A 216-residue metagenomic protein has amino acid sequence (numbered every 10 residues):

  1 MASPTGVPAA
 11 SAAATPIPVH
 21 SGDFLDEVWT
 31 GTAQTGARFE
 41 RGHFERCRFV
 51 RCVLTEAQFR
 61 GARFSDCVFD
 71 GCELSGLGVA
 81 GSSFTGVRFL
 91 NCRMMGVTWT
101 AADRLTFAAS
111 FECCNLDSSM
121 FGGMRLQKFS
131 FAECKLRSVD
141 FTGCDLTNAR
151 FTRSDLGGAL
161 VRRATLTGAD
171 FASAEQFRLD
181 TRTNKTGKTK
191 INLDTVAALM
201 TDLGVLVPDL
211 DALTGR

Functional and structural regions predicted by a protein language model:
M1-R216: Tandem repeat scaffolds
